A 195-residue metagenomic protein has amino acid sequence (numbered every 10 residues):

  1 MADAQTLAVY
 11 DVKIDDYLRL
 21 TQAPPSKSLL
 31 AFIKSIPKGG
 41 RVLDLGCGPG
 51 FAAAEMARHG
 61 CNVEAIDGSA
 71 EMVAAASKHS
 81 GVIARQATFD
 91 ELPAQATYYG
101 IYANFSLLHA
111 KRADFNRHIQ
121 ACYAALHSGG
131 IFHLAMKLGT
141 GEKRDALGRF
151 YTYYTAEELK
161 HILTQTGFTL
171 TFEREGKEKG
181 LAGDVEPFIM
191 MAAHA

Functional and structural regions predicted by a protein language model:
M1-K38: Conserved class I S-adenosyl-L-methionine
G39-G46: Conserved class I S-adenosyl-L-methionine
P49-E91: Class I SAM-dependent methyltransferase SAM/SAH-binding core
D90-I101: A short acidic, Gly/Pro-enriched loop at the edge of an enzyme's catalytic core that lines a small-molecule cofactor
N116-S128: A short glycine-rich, Lys/Arg-flanked "PGG" loop and its adjoining helix->strand segment in the class I
G129-M136: Conserved beta-strand signature within the Rossmann-like core of class I S-adenosyl-L-methionine
K143-E158: Acceptor-substrate binding/catalytic loop of class I
K179-A195: Core SAM-dependent methyltransferase catalytic element
